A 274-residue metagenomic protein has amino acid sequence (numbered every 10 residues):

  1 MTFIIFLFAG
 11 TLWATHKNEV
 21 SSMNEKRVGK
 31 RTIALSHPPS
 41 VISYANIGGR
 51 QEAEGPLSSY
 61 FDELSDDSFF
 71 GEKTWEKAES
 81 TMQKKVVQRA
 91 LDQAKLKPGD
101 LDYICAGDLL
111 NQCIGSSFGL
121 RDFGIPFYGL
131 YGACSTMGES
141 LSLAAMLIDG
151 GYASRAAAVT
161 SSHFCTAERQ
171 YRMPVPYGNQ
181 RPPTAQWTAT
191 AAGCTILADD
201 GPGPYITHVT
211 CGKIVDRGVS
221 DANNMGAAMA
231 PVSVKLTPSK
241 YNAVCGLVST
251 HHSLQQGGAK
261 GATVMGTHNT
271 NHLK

Functional and structural regions predicted by a protein language model:
M1-F8: Hydrophobic alpha-helical signal peptides and transmembrane signal-/tail-anchor segments that drive secretory-pathway
M23-E76, P174-G246, G261-A262, G266-K274: Condensing-enzyme catalytic core mediating Claisen C-C bond formation in acyl metabolism
V41, W75-S135, N242-G257: Conserved beta-ketoacyl condensing-enzyme motif
I42, A106-G107, A156-S162: Short beta-strand segments
E52-E54, G115-S117, A167-R172, G257-K260: Short acidic, glycine/serine/threonine-rich loops at helix termini
Q112-I114, F164-R169, K213-G218, Q255: Short, well-ordered, mixed-charge alpha-helical segments that flank or form enzyme active sites
Y131-A158, L197, P231: Active-site-proximal alpha-helical scaffold in enzymes
